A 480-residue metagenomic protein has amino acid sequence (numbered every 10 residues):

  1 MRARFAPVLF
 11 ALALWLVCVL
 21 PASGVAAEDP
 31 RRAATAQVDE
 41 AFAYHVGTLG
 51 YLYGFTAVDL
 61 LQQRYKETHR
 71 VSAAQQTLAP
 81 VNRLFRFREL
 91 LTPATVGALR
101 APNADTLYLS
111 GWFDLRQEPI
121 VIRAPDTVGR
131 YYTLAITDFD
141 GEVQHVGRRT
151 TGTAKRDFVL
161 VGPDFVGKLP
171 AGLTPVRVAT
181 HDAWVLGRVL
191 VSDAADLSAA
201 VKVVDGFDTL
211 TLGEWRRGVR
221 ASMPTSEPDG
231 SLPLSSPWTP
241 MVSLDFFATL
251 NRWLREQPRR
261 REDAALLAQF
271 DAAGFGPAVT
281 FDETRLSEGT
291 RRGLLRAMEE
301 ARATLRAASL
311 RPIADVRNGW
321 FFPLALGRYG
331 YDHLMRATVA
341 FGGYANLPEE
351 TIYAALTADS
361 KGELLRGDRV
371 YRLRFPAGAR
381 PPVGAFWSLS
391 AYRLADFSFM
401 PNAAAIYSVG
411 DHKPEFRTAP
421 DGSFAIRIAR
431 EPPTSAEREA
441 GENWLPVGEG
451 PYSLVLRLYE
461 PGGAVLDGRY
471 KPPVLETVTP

Functional and structural regions predicted by a protein language model:
M1-A6: N-terminal secretory signal peptides that target proteins for export/translocation
V8-P21: Bacterial N-terminal signal peptides
C18-P30: Bacterial Sec-dependent signal peptides at the C-terminal "C-region" and cleavage site
A27-P480: A compositional/structural signature for long, glycine/proline-rich flexible linkers and loops on extracytoplasmic
